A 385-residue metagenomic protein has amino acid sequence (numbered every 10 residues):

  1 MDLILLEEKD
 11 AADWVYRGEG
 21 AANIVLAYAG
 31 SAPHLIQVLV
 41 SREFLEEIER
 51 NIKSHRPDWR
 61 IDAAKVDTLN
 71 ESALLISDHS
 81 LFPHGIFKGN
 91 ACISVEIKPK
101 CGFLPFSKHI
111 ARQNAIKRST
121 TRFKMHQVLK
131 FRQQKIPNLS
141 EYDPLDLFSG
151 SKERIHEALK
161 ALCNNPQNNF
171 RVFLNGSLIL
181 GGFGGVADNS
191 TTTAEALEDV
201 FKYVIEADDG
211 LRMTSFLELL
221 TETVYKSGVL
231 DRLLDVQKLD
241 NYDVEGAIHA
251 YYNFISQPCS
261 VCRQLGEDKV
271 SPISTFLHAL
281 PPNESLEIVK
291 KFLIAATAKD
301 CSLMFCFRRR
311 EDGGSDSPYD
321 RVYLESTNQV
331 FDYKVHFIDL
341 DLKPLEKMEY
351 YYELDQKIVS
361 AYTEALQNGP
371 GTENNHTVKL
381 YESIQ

Functional and structural regions predicted by a protein language model:
D2-Q385: Polybasic, positively charged surfaces/segments
